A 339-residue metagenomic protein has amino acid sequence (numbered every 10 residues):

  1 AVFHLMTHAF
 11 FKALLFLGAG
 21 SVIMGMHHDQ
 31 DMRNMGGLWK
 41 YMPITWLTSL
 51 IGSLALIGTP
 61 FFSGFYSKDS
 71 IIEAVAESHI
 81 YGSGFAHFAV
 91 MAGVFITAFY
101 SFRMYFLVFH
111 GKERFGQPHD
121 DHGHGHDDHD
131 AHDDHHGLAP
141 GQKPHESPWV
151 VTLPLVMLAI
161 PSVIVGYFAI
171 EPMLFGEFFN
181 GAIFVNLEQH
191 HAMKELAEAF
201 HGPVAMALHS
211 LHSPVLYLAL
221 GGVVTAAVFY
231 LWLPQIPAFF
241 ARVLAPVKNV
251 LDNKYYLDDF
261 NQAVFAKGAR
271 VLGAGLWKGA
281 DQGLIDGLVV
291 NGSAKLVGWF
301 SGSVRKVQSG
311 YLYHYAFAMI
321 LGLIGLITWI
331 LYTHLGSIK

Functional and structural regions predicted by a protein language model:
A1-I80: Hydrophobic, small-residue-rich alpha-helical packing segments that form membrane-like cores
A1-V2, A76-H87, L335-K339: Helix-coil boundary and interhelical linker segments in multi-pass alpha-helical membrane proteins
H8, M35, G64, Y105 (+4 more regions): Divalent metal-coordination and catalytic microenvironments
K12, F16, H87-Q142, L218-A241: Predominantly late transmembrane helices and immediately cytosolic-facing juxtamembrane segments
M26-F62, F85-G93, H119, G123-I164 (+1 more regions): Interfacial and helix-entry/exit segments of alpha-helical transmembrane bundles in multi-pass inner-membrane proteins
L54-S70, L158-E177, V271: Alpha-helical transmembrane segments and their membrane-interface junctions in multi-pass membrane proteins
F115, H124-G137, G141-V223: Hard-cation-handling environments
E171-L218, V228-K339: Aromatic-capped, Gly/Pro-kinked transmembrane alpha-helices
